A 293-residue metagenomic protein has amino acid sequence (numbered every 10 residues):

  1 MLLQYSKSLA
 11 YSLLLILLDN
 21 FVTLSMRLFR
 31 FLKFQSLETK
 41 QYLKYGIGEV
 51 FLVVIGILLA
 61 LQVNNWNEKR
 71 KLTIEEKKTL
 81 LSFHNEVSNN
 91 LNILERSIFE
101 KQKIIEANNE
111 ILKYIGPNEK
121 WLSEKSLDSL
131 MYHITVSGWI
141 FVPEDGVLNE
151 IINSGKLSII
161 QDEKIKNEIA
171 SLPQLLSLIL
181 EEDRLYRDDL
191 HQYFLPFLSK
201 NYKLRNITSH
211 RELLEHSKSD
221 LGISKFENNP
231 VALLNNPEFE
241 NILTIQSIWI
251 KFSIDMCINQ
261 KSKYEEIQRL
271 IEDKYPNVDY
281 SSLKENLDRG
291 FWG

Functional and structural regions predicted by a protein language model:
M1-L2, A60: Intrinsically disordered, low-complexity regions enriched for glutamine and histidine
L2-K40, K44, N65-G293: Long, hydrophobic alpha-helical segments that serve as membrane-spanning/inserting helices
G48-Q62: Hydrophobic membrane-insertion alpha-helices, especially the h-region of bacterial N-terminal signal peptides
